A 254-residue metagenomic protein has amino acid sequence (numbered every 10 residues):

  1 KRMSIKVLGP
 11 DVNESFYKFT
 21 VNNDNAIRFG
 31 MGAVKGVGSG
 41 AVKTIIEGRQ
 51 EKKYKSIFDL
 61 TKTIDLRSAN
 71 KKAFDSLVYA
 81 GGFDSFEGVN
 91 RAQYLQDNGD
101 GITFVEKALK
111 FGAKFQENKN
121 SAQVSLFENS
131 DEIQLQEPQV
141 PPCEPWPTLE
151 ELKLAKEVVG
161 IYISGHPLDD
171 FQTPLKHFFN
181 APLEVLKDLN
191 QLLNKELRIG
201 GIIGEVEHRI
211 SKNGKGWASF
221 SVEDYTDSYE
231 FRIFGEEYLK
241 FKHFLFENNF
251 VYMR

Functional and structural regions predicted by a protein language model:
K1-R254: Noncatalytic, beta-rich nucleic-acid-contacting surfaces in large DNA/RNA-processing enzymes
